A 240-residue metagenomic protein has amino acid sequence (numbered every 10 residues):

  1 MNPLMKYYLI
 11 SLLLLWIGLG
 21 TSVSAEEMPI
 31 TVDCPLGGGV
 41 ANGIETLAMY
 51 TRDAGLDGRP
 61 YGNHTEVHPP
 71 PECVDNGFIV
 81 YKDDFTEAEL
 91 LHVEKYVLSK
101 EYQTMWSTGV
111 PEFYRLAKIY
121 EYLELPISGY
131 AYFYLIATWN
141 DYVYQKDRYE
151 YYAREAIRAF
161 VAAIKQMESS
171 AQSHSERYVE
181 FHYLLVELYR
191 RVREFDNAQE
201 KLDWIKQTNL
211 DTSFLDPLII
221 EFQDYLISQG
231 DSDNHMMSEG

Functional and structural regions predicted by a protein language model:
I10-G18: Bacterial N-terminal signal peptides
V23-V97: N-terminal cysteine/histidine-rich coordination modules
L91-Y102, S107-D147, E176-R191: Amphipathic alpha-helical repeat scaffolds of TPR domains
I136, L184, L218-Y225: "A position-specific structural signal for the A-helix of alpha-solenoid helical repeats
E168-R177, Q207-Q223: Boundary/linker segments of alpha-helical solenoid repeat arrays
E187-N197, F222-G240: Alpha-helical linker/edge segments of TPR/alpha-solenoid repeat scaffolds and analogous pre-/post-domain helices
